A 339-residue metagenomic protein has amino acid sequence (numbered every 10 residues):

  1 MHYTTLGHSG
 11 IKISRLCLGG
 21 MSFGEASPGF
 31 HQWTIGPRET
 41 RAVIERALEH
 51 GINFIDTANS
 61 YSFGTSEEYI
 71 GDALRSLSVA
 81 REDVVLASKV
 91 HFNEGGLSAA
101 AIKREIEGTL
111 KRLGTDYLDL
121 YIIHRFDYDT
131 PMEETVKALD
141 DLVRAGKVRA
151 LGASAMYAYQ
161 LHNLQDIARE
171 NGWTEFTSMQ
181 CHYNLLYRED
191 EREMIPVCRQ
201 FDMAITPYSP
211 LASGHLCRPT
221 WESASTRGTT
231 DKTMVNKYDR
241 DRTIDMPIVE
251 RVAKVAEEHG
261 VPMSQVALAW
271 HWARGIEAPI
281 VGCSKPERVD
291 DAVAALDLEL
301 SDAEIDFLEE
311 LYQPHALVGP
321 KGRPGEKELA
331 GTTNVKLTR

Functional and structural regions predicted by a protein language model:
M1-H2, Q200, A224-K254, E258 (+2 more regions): Terminal-tail/helix-coil boundary detector
M1-V84, R144, V335, R339: N-terminal binding-site loop/beta-alpha segment at the start of enzyme catalytic domains that lines or forms
L6, L18, T40, I55 (+13 more regions): Conserved, mostly hydrophobic/aromatic
S22, N59-Y61, V90-E94, H124-D127 (+5 more regions): Active-site-proximal loop/turn and secondary-structure-junction residues that shape catalytic pockets, frequently
S27, N93-E193, Q200, A204: Glycine/proline-rich, positively charged, aromatic-decorated active-site loop/lid region on the catalytic face
I44, E67, G71-L74, I106-L110 (+7 more regions): Generic structural signal for well-ordered alpha-helices, preferentially at hydrophobic/aromatic core positions
D190-R227, P262: Aromatic-lined glycan-binding groove of carbohydrate-active enzymes
